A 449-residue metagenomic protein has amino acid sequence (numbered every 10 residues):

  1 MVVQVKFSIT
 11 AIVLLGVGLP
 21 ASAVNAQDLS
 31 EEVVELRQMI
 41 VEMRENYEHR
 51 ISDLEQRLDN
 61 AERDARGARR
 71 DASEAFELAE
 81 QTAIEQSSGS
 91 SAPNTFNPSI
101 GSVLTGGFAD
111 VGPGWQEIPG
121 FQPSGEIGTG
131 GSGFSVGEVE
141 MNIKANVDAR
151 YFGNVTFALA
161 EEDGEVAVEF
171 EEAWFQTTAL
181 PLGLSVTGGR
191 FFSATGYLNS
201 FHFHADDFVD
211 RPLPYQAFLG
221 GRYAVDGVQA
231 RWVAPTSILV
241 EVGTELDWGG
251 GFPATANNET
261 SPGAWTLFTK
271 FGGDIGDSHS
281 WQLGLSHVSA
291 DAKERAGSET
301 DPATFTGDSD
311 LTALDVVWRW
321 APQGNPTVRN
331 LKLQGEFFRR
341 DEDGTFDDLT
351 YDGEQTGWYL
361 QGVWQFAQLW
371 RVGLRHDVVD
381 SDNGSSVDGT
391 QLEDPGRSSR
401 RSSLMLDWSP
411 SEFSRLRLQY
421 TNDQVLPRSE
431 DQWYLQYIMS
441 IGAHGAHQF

Functional and structural regions predicted by a protein language model:
G16-N25: C-terminal segment of classical bacterial N-terminal signal peptides
V24-S124, G297, I441, A446-F449: N-terminal periplasmic/intermembrane-space "pro-region" immediately following the signal or transit peptide
S87-F252, E259-S278, T356, Q361-D382: Outer membrane beta-barrel
F108-G114, E161-E165, A194-L198, T236 (+8 more regions): Gram-negative outer-membrane beta-barrel proteins
V111-P123, L369-F413, R417, F449: Outer membrane beta-barrel transmembrane domains
G130-G133, E162-F170, F218-R222, A256-P262 (+4 more regions): Replace "Gram-negative outer membrane beta-barrel proteins" with "bacterial and organellar outer membrane beta-barrel
S278-L392, R400: Detector for outer-membrane/organellar transmembrane beta-barrel domains, recognizing the amphipathic beta-strand
L314, W408, S429-F449: Outer-membrane beta-barrel "beta-signal"
